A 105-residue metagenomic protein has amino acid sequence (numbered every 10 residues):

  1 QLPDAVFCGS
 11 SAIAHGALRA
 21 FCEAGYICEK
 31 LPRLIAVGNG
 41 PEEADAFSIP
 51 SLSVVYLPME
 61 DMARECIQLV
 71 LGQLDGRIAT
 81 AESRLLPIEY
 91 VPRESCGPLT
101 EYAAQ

Functional and structural regions predicted by a protein language model:
Q1-A104: Flexible loop/turn connectors
